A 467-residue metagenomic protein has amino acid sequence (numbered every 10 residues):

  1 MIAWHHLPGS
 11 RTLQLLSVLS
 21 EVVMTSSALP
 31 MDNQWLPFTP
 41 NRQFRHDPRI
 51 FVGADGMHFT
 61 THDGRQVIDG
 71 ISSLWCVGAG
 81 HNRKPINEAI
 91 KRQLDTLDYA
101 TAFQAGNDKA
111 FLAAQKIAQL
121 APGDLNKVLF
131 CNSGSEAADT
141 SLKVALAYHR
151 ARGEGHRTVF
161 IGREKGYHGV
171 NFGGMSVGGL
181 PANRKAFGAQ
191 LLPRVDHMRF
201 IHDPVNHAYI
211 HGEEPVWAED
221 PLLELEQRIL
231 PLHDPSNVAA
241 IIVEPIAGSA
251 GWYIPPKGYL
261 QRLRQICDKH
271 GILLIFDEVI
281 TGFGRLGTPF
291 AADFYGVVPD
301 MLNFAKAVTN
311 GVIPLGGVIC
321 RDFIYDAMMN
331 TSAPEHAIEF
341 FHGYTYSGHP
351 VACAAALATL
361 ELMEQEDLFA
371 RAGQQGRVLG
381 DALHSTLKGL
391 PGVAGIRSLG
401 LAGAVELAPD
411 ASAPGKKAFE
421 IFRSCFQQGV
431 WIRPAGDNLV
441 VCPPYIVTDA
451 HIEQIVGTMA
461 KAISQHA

Functional and structural regions predicted by a protein language model:
S10-V23: Short, Lys/Arg-enriched N-terminal segments with co-localized hydrophobic residues within the first ~10-30 amino acids
M24-A467: Conserved N-terminal phosphate-binding loop of PLP-dependent enzymes in the Aspartate aminotransferase
